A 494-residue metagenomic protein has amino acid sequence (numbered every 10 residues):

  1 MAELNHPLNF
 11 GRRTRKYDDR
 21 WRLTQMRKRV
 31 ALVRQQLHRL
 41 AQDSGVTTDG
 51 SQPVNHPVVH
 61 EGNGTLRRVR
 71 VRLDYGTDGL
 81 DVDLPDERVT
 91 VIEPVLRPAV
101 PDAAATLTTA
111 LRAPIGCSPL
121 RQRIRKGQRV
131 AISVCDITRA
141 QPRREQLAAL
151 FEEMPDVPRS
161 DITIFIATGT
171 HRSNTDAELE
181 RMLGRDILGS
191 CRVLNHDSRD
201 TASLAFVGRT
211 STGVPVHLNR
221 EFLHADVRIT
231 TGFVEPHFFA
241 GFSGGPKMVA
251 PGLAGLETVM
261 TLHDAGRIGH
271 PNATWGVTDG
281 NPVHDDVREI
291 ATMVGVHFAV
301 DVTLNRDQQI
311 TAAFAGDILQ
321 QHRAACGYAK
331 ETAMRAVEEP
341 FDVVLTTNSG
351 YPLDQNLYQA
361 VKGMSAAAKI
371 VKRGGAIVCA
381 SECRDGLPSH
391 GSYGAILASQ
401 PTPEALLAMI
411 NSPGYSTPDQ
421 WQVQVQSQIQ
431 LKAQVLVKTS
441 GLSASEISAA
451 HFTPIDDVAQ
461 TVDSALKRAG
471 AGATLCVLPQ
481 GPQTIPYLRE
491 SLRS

Functional and structural regions predicted by a protein language model:
L4-F10, Y17-R20, Q36-R39, D43-S44 (+1 more regions): Alpha-helix boundary/capping motif
P57-T109: N-terminal amphipathic/basic leader segments beginning at the initiator methionine
R129-A140, T163-G169, L345-T347: Short glycine-rich or small-residue beta-strand-to-loop segments that form or flank ligand, phosphate, metal/Fe-S
A140-P158, A360-I370: Histidine-anchored nucleotide/phosphate-binding helix
S160-T170, V378-S381, Q434-T439: Short internal beta-strands
N174-F242: An acidic, phosphate/nucleotide-engaging active-site surface
A273-Y351: Membrane-embedded hairpin module used as a gating/binding unit in multi-pass transport and secretion proteins
D354-L436: C-terminal catalytic subdomain
